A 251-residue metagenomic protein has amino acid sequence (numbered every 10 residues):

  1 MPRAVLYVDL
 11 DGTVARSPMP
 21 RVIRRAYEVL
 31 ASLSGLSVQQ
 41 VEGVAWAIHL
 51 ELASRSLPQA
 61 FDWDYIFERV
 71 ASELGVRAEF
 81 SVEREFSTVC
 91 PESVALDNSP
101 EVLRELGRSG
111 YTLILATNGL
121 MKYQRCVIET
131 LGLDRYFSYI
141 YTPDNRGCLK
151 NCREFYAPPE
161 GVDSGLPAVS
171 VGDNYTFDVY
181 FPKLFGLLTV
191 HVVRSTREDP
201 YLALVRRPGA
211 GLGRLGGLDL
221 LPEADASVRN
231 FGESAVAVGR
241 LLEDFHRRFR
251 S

Functional and structural regions predicted by a protein language model:
M1-P2, P100, R104, I114 (+1 more regions): Asp-based, Mg2+/Mn2+-dependent phosphohydrolase catalytic module
M1-V44: Active-site neighborhood of HAD-like aspartate-dependent phosphohydrolases
M19-R21, L52-Q59, R197-A210: Short, flexible/disordered intra-domain loops and linkers
V22-L30, A45, H49, F67 (+2 more regions): Hydrophobic alpha-helical core bundles mediating ligand binding, dimerization, or RNAP-core interactions
A31-W46, L74-R84, R135-F137: Short, surface-exposed acidic
W46-R84: A metal-dependent, Asp-based hydrolase signature
F61-D64, R84-I114: Short, acidic loop-to-helix structural element flanking the phosphoryl-transfer center in phosphate-processing enzymes
